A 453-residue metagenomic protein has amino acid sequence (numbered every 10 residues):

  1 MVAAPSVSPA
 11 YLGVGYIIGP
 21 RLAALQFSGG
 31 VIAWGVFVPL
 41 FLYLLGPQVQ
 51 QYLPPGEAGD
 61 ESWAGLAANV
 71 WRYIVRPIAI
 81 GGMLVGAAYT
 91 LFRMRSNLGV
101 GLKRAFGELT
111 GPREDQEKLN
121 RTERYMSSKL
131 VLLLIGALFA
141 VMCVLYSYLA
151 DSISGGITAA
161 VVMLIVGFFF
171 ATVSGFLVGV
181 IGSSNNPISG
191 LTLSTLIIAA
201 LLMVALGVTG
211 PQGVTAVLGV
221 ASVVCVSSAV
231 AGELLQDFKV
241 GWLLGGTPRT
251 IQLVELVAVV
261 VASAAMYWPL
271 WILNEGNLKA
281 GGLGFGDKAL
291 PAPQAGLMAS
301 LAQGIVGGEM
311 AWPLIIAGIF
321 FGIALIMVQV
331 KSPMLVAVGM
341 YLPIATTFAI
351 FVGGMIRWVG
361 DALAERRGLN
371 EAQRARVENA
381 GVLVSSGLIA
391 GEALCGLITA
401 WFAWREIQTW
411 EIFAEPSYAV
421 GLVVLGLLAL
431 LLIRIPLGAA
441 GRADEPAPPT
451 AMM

Functional and structural regions predicted by a protein language model:
M1-M453: The structured alpha-helical core of multi-pass membrane proteins
